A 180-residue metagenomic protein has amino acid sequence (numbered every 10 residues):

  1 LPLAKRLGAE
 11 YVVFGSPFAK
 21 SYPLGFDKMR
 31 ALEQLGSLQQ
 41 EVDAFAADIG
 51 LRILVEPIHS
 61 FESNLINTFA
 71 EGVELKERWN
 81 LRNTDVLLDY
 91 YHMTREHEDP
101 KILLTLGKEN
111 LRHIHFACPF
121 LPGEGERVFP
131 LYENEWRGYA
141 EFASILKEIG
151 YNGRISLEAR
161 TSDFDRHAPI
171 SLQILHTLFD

Functional and structural regions predicted by a protein language model:
L1-D85, R95: Active-site acidic/histidine proton-transfer and metal-coordination neighborhood in alpha/beta enzyme cores
P2, G8-E10, I66-L88, T94-D180: Histidine-acidic metal/acid-base catalytic patches
